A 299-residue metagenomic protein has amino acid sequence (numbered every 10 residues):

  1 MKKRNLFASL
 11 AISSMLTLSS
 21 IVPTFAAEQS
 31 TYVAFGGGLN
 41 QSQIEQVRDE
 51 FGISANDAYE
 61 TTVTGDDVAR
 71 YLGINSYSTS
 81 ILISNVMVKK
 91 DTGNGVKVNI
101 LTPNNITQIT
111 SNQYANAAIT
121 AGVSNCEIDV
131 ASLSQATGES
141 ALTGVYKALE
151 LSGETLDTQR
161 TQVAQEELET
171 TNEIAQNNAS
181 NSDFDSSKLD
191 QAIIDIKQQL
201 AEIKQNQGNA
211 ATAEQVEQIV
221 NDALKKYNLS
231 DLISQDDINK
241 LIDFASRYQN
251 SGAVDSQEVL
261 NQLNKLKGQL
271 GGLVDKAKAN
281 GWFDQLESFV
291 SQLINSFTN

Functional and structural regions predicted by a protein language model:
M1-A26: Sec-dependent N-terminal signal peptides of Gram-positive bacterial secreted proteins and lipoproteins
P23-A26, S42-Q43, D284, L293-S296: Intrinsic disorder/low-complexity detector
F25-I128, L151: N-terminal, leucine/charged-rich tether regions that mediate assembly and partner docking in large macromolecular
T31-F35, V98-N105, I128-Q135, A179-S182 (+3 more regions): Second-shell loop/turn segments in exported
S42, I109, A136, S140 (+6 more regions): Conserved active-site and cofactor/substrate-binding residues in soluble primary-metabolism enzymes
E45, N112, N116, T143-K147 (+9 more regions): Solvent-exposed, polar/charged alpha-helical surfaces in well-ordered, non-transmembrane soluble domains, broadly
I119, E127-N228: Soluble oligomerization/assembly scaffold segments of membrane-associated complexes
Q218-N299: Charged, long alpha-helical assembly modules
